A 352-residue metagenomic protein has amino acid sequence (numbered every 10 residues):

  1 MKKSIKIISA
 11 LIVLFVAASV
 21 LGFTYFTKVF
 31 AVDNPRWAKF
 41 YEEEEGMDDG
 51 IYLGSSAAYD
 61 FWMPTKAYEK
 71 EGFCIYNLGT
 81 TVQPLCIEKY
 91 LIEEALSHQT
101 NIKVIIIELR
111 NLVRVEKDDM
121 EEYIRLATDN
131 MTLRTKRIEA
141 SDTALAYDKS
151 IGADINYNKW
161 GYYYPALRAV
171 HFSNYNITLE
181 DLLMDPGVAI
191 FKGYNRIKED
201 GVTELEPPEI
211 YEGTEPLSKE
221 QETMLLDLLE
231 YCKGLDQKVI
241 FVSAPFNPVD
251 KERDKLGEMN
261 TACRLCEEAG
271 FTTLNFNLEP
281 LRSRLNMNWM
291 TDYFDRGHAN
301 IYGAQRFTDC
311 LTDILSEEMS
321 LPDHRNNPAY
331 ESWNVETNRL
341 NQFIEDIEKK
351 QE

Functional and structural regions predicted by a protein language model:
K6-Y25: Hydrophobic membrane-insertion alpha-helices, especially the h-region of bacterial N-terminal signal peptides
F26-M47: Alpha-helical transmembrane signal-anchor/signal-peptide segments
M47-D49, G72-C74, T100-V104, K233-I240 (+1 more regions): Loop/turn elements at helix/coil->beta-strand transitions in domains of secreted/extracellular proteins
I51-G54, A299: Short hydrophobic beta-strand that contains or immediately precedes a catalytic carboxylate
L53, A57-A144: Membrane-embedded segments
E122-L235, D323-E352: Secreted/periplasmic serine-hydrolase-like ester/acetyl group-modifying domain
L229-D254: Active-site segments of SGNH/GDSL-like serine hydrolases that catalyze O-acetyl group transfer/hydrolysis on lipids
E252-Q351: C-terminal regions of proteins
